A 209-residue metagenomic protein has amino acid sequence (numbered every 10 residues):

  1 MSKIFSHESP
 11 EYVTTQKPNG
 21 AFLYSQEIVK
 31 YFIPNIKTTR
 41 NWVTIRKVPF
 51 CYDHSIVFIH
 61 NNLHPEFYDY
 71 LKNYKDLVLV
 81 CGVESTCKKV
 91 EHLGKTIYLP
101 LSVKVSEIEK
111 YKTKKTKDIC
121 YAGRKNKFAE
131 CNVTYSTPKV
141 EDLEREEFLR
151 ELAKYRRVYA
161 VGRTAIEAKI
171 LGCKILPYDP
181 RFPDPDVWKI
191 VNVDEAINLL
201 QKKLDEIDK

Functional and structural regions predicted by a protein language model:
M1-I59, E66, V78, T86-K95 (+3 more regions): N-terminal pre-catalytic "stem/leader" segment of glycosyltransferase-like enzymes
P10-F32, L101-R145: Conserved catalytic-core segment of nucleotide-activated headgroup transferases in glycan assembly
E66-F67, E146-E147: Short acidic active-site motifs
Y68-D76, E91, E151-A153: A conserved, positively charged/aromatic
R150, I166-E167: Acidic donor-binding helix in nucleotide-sugar-dependent glycosyltransferases
R150-A160: Acidic donor-binding loop of glycosyltransferase active sites
A153-Y155, K169-K174, Y178: Conserved donor-binding/catalytic loop of nucleotide-activated donor transferases
A160-I166: Active-site donor-sugar recognition loop in glycosyltransferases
